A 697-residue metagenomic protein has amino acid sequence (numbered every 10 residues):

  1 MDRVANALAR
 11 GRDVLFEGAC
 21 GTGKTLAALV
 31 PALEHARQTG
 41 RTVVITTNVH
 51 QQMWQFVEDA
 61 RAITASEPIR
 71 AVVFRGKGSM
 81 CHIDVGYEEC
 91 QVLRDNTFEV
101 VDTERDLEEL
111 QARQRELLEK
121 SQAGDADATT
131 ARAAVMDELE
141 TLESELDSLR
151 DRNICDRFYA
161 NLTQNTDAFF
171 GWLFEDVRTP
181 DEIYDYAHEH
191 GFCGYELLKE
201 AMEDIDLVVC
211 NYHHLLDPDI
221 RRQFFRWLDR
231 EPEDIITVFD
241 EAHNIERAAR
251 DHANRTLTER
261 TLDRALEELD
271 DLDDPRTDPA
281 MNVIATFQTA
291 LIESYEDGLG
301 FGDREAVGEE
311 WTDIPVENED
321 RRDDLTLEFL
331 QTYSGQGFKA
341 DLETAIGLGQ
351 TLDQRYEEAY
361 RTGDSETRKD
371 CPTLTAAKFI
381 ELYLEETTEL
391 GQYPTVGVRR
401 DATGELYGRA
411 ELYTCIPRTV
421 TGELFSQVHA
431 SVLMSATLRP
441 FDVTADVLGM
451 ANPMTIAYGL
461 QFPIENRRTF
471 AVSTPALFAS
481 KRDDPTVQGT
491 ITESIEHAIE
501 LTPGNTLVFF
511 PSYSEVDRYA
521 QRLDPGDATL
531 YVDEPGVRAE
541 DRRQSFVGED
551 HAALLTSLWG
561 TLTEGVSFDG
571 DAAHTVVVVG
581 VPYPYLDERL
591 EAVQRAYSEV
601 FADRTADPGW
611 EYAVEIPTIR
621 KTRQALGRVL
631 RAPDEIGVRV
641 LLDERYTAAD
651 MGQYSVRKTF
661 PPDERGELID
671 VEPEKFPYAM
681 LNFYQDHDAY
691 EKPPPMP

Functional and structural regions predicted by a protein language model:
R3-A7, T25-T39, E58-A62: Walker A/P-loop NTP-binding motif
A9-D13, A19-C20, G76-Y184, E189-H190 (+4 more regions): Conserved coupling segment at the C-terminus of the helicase ATP-binding
T25, R41-A62, A71-V85, R150 (+1 more regions): Conserved Walker A/P-loop ATP-binding site and its immediately adjacent core in helicase/helicase-like ATPase domains
E67-G76, P453-A457, D524-R543: Conserved RecA-like helicase motor-core motifs
E189-K199, C210-E233, S557-E564: Conserved RecA-like ASCE ATPase "motif II neighborhood" in helicase/translocase motors
K199-D206, D527-T556: Conserved motor-coupling elements within RecA-like helicase/translocase cores
S473-P485, A539-R645: Conserved RecA-like P-loop NTPase helicase motor core
V640-P697: N-terminal targeting/trafficking signals and adjacent low-complexity tails
